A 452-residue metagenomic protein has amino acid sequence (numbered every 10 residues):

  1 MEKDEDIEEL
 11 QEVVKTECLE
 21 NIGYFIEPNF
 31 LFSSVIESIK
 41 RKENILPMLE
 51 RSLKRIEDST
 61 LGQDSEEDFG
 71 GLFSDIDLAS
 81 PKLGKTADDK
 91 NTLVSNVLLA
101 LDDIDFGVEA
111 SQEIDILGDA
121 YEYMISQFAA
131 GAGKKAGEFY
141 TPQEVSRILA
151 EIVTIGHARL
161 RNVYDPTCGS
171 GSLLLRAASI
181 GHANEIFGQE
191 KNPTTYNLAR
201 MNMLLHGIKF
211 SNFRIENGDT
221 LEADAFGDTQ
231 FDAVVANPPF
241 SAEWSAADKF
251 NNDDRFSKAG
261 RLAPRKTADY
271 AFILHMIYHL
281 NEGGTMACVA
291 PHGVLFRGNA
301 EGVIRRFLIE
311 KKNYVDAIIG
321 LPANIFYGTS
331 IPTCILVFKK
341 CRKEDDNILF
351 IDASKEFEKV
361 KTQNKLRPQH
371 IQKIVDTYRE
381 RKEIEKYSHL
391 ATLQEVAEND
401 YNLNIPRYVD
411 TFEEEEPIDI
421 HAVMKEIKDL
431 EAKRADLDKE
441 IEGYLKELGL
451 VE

Functional and structural regions predicted by a protein language model:
M1-V153, S211-T220, A225, G320-N324 (+2 more regions): Non-catalytic, mostly N-terminal accessory regions of nucleic-acid modification and defense proteins
N21, N29, N44, N91 (+17 more regions): Detector for Asparagine
A87-K90, E109-E113, E138, G188 (+3 more regions): Alpha-helix initiation/capping motif
A129-A132, N184-E185, E358-K359: Short small-residue beta-strand/loop micro-motif enriched in glycine and branched aliphatics
K135-A236, S241-F250, F256-A259, Y270-A271 (+2 more regions): Conserved S-adenosyl-L-methionine
D224, D228-E452: A conserved structural/catalytic subdomain of Rossmann-like adenosyl-cofactor enzymes
